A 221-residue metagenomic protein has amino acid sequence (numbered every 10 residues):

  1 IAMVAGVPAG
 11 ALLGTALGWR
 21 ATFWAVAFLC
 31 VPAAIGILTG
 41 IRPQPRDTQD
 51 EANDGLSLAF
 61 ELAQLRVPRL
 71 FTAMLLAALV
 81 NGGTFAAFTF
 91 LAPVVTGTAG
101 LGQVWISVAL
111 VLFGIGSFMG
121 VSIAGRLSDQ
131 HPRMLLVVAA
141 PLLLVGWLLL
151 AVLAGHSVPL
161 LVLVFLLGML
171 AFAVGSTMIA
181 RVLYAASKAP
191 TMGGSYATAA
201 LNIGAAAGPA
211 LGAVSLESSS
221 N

Functional and structural regions predicted by a protein language model:
I1-R42, V94: Helix-loop-helix hairpin linking two adjacent transmembrane segments in secondary transporters
G40-L76: Juxtamembrane intracellular "pre-TM" segments in multi-pass secondary transporters
R66-A86, L161-M169: Pair of pore-lining "gating" transmembrane helices in MFS-fold secondary transporters
T89-V104: Short amphipathic helix-loop junctions that connect adjacent transmembrane helices in Major Facilitator Superfamily/SLC
V111-I115, N202-G204: Short hydrophobic/small-residue motifs within alpha-helical transmembrane segments of multi-pass transporter-like
M119-P132, L216-E217: Helix-to-loop junctions at the C-terminal end of transmembrane segments in multipass secondary transporters
P132-M178: C-terminal transmembrane helical hairpin of 12-TM major facilitator-type secondary transporters
Y184-S220: A late C-terminal transmembrane helix in Major Facilitator Superfamily
